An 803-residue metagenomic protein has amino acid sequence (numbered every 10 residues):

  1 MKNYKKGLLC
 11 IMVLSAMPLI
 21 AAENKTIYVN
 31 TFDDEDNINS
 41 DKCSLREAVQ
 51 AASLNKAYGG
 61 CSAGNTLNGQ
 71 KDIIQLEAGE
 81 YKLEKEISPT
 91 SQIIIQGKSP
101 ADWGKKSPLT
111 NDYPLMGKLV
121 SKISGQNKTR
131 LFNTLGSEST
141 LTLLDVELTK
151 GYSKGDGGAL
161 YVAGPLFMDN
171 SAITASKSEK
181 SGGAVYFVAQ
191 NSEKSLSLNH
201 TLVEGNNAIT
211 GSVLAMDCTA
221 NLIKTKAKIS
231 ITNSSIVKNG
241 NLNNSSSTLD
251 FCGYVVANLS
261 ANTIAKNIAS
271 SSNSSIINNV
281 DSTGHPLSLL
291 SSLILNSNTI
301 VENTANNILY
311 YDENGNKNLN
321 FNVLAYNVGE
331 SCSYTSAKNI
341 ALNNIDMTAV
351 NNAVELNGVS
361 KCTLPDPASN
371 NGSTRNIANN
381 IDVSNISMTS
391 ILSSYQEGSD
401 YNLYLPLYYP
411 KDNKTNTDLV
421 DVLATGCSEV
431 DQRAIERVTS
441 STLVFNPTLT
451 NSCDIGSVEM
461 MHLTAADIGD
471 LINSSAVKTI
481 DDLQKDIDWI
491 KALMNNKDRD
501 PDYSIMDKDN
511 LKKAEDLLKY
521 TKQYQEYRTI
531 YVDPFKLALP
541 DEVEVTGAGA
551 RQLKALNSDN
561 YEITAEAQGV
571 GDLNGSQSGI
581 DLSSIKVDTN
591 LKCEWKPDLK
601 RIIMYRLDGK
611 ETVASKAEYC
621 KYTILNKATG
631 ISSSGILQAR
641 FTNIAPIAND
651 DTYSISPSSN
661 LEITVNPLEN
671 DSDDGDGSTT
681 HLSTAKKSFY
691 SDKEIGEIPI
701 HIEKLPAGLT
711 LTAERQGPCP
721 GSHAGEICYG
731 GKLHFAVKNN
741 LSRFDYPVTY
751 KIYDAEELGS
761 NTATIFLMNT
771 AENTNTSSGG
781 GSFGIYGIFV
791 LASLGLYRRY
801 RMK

Functional and structural regions predicted by a protein language model:
T31-I73: Acidic Gly/Asp/Thr-rich repetitive segments characteristic of extracellular carbohydrate-active and adhesion proteins
I38-R46, T374-I455: C-terminal accessory segments
C61-I94, K98-D102: N-terminal extracellular ligand-recognition/capping segment immediately after the signal peptide
I93-S153: Right-handed parallel beta-helix/beta-spiral solenoid domain characteristic of secreted/periplasmic
V162, F167, F187, H200-G205 (+2 more regions): Predominantly extracellular beta-rich ligand-binding scaffolds that present long acidic/polar faces for carbohydrate
S457-D498, D502-A555, C620-D692, A755-G779: Extracellular interdomain linkers/hinges and stalk-like, low-complexity segments in secreted or single-pass
K536-R601, E662, E669-K732: Surface-exposed or secretory-pathway low-complexity segments enriched in glycine-proline and Ser/Thr/acidic residues
G784-M802: A cross-kingdom C-terminal cell-surface attachment/processing module
